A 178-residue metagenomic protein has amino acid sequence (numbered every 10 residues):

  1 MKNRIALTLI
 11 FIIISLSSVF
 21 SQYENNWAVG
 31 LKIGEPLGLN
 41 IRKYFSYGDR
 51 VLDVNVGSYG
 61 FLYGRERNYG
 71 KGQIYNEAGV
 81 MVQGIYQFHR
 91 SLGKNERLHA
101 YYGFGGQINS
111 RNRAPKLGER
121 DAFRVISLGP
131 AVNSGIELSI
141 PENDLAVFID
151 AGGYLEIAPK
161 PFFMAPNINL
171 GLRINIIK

Functional and structural regions predicted by a protein language model:
R4-S15: Sec-dependent N-terminal signal peptides
L16-S21: Sec/Tat signal peptide C-region and signal peptidase I cleavage site
Y23-E35, D49-Y59, I108, I149-I157: Transmembrane beta-strand segments that form the barrel wall of outer-membrane beta-barrel proteins
E24, G34, E77-G79, S127-G129 (+1 more regions): Membrane-spanning beta-strands of outer-membrane beta-barrel proteins
A28, G38-N40, M81-I85, A131-N133 (+1 more regions): Membrane-embedded beta-strand positions in outer-membrane beta-barrel channels/transporters
I33, K43, F88-R90, I136-I140 (+2 more regions): Residue-level signature of outer-membrane beta-barrel architecture
F45-P141: Gram-negative (and chloroplast) outer-membrane scaffold detector with strong preference for beta-barrel transmembrane
A165-K178: Outer-membrane beta-barrel "beta-signal"
